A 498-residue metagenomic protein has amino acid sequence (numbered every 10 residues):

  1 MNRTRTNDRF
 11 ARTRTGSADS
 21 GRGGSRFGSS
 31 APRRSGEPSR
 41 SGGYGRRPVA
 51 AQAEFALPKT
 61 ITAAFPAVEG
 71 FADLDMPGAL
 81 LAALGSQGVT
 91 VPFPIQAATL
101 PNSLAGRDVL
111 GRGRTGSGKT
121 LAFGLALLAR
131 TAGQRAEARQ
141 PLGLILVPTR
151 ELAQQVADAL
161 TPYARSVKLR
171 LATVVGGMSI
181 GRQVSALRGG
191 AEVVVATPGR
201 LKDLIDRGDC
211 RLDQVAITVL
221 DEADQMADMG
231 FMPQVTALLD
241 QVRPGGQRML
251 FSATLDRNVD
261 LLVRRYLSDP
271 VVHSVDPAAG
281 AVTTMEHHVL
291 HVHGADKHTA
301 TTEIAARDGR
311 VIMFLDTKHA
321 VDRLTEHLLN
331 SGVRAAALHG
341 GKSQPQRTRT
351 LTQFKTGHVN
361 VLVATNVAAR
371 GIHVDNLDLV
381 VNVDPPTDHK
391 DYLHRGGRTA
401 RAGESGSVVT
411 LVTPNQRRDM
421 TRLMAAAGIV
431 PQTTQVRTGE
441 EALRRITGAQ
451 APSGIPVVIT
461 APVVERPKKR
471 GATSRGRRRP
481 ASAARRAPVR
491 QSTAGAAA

Functional and structural regions predicted by a protein language model:
M1, R5-F10, A18, R22 (+14 more regions): General helical secondary-structure elements
M1-A98, D316, A497-A498: N-terminal intrinsically disordered, low-complexity tails of helicases
N2, V430-A498: Non-catalytic, charged low-complexity extensions flanking SF2 helicase motor domains
D8-F10, R14-D19, F27-A31, E37-S39 (+14 more regions): Intrinsically disordered, low-complexity segments enriched in polar/charged small residues
S35, S41, A51, I61 (+11 more regions): A generic alpha-helix propensity feature with a strong bias for hydrophobic helices
P66-I455, R490: Conserved helicase RecA-like core
